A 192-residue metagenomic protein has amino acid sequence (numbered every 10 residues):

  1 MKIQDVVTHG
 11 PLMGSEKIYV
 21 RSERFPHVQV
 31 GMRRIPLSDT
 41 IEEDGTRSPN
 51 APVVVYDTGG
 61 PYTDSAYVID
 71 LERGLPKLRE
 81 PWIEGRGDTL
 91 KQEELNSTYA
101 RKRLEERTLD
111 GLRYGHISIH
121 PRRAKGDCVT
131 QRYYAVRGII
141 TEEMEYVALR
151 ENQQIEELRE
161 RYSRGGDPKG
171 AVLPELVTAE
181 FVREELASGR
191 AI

Functional and structural regions predicted by a protein language model:
M1-I192: Non-catalytic terminal accessory/regulatory regions of metabolic enzymes
